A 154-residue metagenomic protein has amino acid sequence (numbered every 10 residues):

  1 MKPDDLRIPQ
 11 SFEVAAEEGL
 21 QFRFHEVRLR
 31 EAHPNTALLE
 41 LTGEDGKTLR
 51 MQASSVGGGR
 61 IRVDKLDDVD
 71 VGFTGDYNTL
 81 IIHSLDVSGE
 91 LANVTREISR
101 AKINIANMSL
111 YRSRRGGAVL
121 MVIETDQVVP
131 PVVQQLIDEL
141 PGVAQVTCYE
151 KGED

Functional and structural regions predicted by a protein language model:
M1-G19: Ligand-binding beta-strand-loop-alpha-helix segment within the catalytic cores of soluble metabolic enzymes
L6, Q10, V27, M51-D154: A conserved regulatory-domain signal marking ACT and ACT-like small-molecule sensing domains and adjacent regulatory
A16, Q21-A53: C-terminal edge-of-domain segments
